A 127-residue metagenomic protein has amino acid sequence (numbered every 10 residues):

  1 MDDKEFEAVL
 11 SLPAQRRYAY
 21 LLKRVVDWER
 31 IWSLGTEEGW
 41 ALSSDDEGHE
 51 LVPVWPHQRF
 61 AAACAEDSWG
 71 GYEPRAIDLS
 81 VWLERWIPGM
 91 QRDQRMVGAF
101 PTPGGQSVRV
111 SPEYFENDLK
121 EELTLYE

Functional and structural regions predicted by a protein language model:
M1-E127: Conserved NAD+-utilizing ADP-ribose enzyme module
